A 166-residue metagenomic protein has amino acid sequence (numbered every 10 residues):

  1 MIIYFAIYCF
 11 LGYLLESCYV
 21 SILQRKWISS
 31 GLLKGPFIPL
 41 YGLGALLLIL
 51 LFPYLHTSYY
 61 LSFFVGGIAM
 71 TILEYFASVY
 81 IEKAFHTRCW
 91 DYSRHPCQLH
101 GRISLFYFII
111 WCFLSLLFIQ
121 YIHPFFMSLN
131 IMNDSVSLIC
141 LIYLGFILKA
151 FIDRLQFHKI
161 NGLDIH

Functional and structural regions predicted by a protein language model:
M1-H166: Aromatic-rich, lipid-facing transmembrane alpha helices and their immediate juxtamembrane interface loops in integral
